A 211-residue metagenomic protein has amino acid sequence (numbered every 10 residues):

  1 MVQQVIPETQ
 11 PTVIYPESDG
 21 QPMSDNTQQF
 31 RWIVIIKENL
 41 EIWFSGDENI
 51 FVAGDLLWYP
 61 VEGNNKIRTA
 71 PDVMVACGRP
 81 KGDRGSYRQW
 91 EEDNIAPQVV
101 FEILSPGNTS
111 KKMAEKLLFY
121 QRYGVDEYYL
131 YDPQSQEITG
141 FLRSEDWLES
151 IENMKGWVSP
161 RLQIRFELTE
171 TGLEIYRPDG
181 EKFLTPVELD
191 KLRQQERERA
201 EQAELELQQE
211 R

Functional and structural regions predicted by a protein language model:
M1-D25, N39-I42, W58-P71, A76-V99 (+2 more regions): C-terminal interaction segment
D25, F30-W43, F51: A structured, charge-rich N-terminal accessory region that forms the first stable segment of a protein and links
W32, E48-I50, P71-D72, P97: A generic secondary-structure signal marking the coil-to-beta-strand transition
G46-W58: A short acidic/basic microdomain associated with nuclease active sites
F51-A53, Y129-D132: A structural signal for short, well-ordered beta-strand segments and their strand-loop junctions that often border
